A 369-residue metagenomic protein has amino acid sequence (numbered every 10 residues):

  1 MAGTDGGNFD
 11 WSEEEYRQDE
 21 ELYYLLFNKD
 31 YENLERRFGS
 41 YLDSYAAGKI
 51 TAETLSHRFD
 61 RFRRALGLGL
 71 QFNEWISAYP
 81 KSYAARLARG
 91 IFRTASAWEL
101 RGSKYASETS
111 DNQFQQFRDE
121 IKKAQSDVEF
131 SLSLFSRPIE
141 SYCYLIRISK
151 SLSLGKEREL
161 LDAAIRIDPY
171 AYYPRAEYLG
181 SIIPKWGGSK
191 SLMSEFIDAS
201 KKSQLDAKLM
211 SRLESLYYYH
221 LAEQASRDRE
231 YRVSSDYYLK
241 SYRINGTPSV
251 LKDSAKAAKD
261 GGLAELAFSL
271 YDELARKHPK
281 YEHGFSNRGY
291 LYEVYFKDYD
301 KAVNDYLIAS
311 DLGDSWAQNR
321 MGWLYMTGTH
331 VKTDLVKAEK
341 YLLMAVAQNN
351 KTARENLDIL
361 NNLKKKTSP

Functional and structural regions predicted by a protein language model:
A2-T4, E13-L26, E32-K81, I91-D228 (+1 more regions): Short coil/linker segments at helix-helix boundaries
I76-S77, E129-S133, I165-R166, K202 (+4 more regions): Conserved structural position within tetratricopeptide repeats
K81-Y83, R137, Y170-A171, N245-T247 (+4 more regions): Short helix-capping/linker turns of helical repeat alpha-solenoids
A85, E140-S141, P174, D206-M210 (+4 more regions): TPR alpha-solenoid repeat register
F92-A95, L145-S149, Y178-I182, Q224 (+4 more regions): Hydrophobic face of amphipathic alpha-helices that form TPR/SEL1-like repeat modules and related alpha-solenoid
E99, R118, S151, P184-G188 (+9 more regions): Short coil/turn and helix-start
A199-K202, L221, M344-P369: Terminal, low-structured helical/coil segments at or just beyond the last alpha-helical repeat
